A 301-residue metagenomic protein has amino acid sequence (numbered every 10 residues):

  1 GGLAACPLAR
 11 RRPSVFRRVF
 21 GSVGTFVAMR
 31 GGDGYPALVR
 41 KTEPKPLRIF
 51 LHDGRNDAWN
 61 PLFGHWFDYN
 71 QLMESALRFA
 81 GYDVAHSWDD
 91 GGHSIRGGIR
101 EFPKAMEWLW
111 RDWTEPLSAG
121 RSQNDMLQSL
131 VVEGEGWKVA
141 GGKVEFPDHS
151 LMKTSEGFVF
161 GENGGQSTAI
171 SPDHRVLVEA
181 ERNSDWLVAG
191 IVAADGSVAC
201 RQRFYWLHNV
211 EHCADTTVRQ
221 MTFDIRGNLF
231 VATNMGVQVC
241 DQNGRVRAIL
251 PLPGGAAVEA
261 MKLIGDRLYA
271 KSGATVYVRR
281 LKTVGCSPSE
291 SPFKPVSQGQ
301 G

Functional and structural regions predicted by a protein language model:
G1-A119: Non-catalytic cap/lid and distal C-terminal segments of serine-dependent acyl enzymes
S118-V139, G196-V198, P288-S289: Blade/loop signatures of beta-propeller domains
W137-V139, K143-L177, L207-A232, G255-D266 (+1 more regions): Beta-rich, blade/repeat-based domains predominating in secreted/periplasmic proteins but also intracellular
K138-G141, V198-W206, A248-L252, P288-S297: Beta-propeller fold detector
N163, R182, V192, N234 (+2 more regions): Short loop/turn segments immediately following the C-termini of beta-strands
S184, A194, N243-V246, T283-G285: Short coil turn/linker residues within repeat-based beta-strand modules
V188, Q238-V239, Y277: WD40 beta-propeller blade core
G190-S197, R280-P288: Short loop/turn segments immediately following beta-strands, especially the blade-tip and inter-blade linker loops
